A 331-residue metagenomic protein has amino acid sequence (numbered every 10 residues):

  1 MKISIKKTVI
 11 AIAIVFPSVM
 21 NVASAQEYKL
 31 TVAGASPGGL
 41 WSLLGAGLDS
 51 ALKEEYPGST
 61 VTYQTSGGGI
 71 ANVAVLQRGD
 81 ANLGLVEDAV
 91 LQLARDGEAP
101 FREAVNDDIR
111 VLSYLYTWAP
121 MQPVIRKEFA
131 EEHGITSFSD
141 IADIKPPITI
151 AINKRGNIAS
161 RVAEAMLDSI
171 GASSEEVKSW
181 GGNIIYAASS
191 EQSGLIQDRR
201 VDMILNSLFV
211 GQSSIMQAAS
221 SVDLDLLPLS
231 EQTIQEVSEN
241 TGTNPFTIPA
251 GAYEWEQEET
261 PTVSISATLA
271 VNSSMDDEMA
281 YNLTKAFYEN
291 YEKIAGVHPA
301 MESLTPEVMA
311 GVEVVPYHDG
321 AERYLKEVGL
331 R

Functional and structural regions predicted by a protein language model:
Y28-L48, G68, R155-A159: Extracytoplasmic "Venus flytrap"
A33-G38, I125-R126, I144-A159, A187 (+1 more regions): Short beta-strand->loop
W41-G58, E164-D168: Short, polar/charged alpha-helical segment
T62-A74, S174-G194, F209-G211: Short helix-initiation/N-cap motifs at beta->coil->alpha
I70-A81, I185-I204, M216-S220: Short helices/loops that flank or line small-molecule/ion binding pockets
D107-G156: A conserved helix-loop-strand patch within extracytoplasmic ligand-binding domains of the periplasmic binding
I170, E191, D198-R199, M203 (+4 more regions): An extracytoplasmic/periplasmic, membrane-proximal ligand-sensing/linker region
D225-N282, Y317, R323-Y324, V328: C-terminal lobe and pocket-closing loops of periplasmic/extracytoplasmic Venus-flytrap solute-binding proteins
